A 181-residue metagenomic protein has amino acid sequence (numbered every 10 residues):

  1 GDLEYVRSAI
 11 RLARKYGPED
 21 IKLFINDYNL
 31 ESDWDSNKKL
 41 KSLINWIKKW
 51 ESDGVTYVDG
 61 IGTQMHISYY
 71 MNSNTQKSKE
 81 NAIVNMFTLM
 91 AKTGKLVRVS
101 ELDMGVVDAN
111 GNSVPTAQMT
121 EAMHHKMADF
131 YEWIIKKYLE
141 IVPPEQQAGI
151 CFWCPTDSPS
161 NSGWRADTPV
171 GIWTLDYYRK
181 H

Functional and structural regions predicted by a protein language model:
G1-I44, M71-N85, L89-M90, A122-M123 (+1 more regions): Active-site cleft segment of glycoside hydrolase catalytic domains centered on the general acid/base Glu
V6, I10, V55-G60, L96-R98 (+1 more regions): Short, surface-exposed, charge-dense and proline/glycine-enriched linear segments
I10-P18, I47-Y57, N85-G94, L139-P144: Acidic (Asp/Glu)-rich catalytic clusters
D20-F24, Y57-G62, L96-V99, Q147-C151: Structural preference for beta-strand elements that scaffold enzyme active sites
D27-E31, M65-Y69, D103-V106, T156: Active-site-proximal loop/turn and secondary-structure-junction residues that shape catalytic pockets, frequently
N37-V55, G94-V106: Short N-terminal secondary-structure initiator segments
S42-E80: Long, low-complexity, intrinsically disordered polar/charged segments
S73, S78-L96, D103-H181: Aromatic-rich peripheral "rim/lid" segments of glycoside hydrolase catalytic domains that contact and position glycan
